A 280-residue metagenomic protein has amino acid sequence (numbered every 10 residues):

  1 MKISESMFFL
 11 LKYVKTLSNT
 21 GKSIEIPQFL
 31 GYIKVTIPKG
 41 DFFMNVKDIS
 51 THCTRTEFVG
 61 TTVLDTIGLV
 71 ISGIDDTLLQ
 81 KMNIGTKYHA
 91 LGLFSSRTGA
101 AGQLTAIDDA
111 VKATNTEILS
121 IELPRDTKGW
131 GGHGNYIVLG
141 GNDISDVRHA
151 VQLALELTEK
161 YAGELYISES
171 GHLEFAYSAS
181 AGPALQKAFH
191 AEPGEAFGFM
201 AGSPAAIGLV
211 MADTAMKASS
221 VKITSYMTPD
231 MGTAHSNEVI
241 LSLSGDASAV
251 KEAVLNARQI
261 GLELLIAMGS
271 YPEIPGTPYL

Functional and structural regions predicted by a protein language model:
K12-S18, K22-Q28, Y32-T36, G40: Short, positively charged and aromatic/hydrophobic N-terminal segments
V46-G99, E122-G134, N142-D143, A162-L280: A structural signal for small-residue-enriched, beta-sheet-centric alpha/beta enzyme cores and oligomeric scaffold folds
A100-G131, G141-D146, L157: Active-site cofactor/substrate anionic-group-binding motifs, chiefly glycine- and Lys/Arg-rich phosphate-binding loops
Q103-A106, A150, I207-M211: Amphipathic alpha-helical interface surfaces
V138: Short, conserved beta-strand segments within well-ordered enzyme catalytic domains that often line or immediately flank
H149-L157, A253-Q259: Short amphipathic alpha-helices in soluble, non-transmembrane regions that often serve as interface/regulatory elements
